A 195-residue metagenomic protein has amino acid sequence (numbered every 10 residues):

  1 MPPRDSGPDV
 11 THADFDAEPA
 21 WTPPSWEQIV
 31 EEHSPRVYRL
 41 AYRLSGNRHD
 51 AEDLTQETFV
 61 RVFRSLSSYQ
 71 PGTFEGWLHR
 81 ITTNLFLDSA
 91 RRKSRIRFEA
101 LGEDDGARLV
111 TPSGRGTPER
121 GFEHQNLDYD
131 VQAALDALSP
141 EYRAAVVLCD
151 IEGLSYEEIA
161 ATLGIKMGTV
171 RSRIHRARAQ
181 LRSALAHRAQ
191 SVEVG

Functional and structural regions predicted by a protein language model:
M1-D14, P24-S25, D104, E157 (+2 more regions): C-terminal edge and immediately downstream basic/flexible tail or linker adjoining helix-turn-helix-like DNA-binding
H12-D16, P24, Q28, G106-D136: Acidic, proline/glycine-rich intrinsically disordered inter-domain spacer in sigma factors
D16-R39, H49-E52: A short, charge-rich alpha-helical start-of-domain segment used by transcription regulators
E32-S34, R43-L44, V147-L154: Short helix-capping/turn signature of helix-turn-helix
H33, D130, R173-Q180: Residues within the DNA-recognition helix of helix-turn-helix
R39, D53-V60, R64, T73-N84: Structural recognition of an alpha-helix C-terminal capping motif at a helix-to-coil junction
T83-L101, V110, G116, H124 (+2 more regions): Arg/Lys-rich amphipathic alpha helix in sigma70-family domain 2
A133-A144, L148-T169, S183: Helix-turn-helix DNA-binding module
